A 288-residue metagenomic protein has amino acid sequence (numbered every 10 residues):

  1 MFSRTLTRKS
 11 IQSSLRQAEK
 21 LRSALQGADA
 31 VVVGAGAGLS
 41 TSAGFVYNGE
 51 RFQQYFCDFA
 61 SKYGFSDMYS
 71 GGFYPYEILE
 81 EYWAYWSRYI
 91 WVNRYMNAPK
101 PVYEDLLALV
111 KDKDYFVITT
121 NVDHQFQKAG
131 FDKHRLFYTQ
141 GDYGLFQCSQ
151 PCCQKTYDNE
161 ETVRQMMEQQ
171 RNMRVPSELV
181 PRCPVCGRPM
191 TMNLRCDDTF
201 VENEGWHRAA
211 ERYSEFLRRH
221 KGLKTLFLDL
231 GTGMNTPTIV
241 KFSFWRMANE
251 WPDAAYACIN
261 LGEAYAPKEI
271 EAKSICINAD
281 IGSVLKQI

Functional and structural regions predicted by a protein language model:
M1-I288: Conserved catalytic alpha/beta core of Sir2/sirtuin-type deacylases, generalized to analogous enzyme cores that bind
